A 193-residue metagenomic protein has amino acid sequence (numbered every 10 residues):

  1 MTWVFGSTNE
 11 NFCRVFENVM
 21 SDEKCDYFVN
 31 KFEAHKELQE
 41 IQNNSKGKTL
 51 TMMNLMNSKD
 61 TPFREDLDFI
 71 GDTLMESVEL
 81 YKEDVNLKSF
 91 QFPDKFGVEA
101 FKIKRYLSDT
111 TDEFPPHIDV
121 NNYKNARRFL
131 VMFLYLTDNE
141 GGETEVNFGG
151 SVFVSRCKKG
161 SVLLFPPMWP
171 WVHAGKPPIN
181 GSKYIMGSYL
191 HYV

Functional and structural regions predicted by a protein language model:
M1-V162, P170-V193: Fe(II)/2-oxoglutarate oxygenase catalytic core
